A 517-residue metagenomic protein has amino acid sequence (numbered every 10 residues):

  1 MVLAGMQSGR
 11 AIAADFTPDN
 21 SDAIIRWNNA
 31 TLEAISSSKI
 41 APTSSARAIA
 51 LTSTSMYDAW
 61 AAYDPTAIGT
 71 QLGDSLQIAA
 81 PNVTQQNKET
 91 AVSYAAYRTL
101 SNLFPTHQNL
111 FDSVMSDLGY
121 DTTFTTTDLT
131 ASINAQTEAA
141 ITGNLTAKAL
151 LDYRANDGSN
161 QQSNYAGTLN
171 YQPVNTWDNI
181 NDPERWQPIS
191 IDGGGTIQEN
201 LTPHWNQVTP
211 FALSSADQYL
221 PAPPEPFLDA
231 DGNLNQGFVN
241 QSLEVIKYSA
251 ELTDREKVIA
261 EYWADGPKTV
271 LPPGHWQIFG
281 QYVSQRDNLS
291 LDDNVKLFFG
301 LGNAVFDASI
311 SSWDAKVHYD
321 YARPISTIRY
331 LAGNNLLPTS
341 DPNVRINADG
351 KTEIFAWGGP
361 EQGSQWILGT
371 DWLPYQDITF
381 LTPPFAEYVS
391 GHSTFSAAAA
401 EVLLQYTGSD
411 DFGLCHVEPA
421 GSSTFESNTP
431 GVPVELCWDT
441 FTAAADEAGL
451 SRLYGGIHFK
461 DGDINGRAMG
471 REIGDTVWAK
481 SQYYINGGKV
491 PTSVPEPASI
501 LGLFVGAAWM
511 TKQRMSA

Functional and structural regions predicted by a protein language model:
V2-A11: C-terminal segment of classical bacterial N-terminal signal peptides
Q7, S44, G449, W509-T511: Short alpha-helical segments used as structural interaction elements across diverse proteins
I12-P491: Acidic/polar surface patches and capping/hinge elements
S493-K512: A short, hydrophobic C-terminal helix/tail in secreted or cell-surface proteins
R514-A517: Short, charged juxtamembrane terminal tails flanking transmembrane helices
